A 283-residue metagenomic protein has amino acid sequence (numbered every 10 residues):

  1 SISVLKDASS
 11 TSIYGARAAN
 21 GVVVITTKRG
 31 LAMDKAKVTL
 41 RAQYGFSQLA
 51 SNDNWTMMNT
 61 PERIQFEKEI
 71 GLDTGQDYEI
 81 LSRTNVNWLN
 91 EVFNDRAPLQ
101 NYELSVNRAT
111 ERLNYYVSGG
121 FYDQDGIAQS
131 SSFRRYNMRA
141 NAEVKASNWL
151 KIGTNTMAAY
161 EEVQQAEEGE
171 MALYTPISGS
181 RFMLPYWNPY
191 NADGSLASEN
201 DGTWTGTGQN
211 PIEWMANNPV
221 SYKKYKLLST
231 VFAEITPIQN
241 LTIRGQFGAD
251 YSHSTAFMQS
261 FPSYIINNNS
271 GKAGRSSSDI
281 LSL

Functional and structural regions predicted by a protein language model:
S1-T39, L99-N101, N114, G120-D125: A beta-strand signature from Gram-negative outer-membrane beta-barrel systems, especially the internal plug domain
S10-T11, W88-F93: Short, P/G- and charge-enriched loop/turn segments at secondary-structure junctions
A18, A97-L99, R135, K224-K226: Short, surface-exposed loop/turn motifs at beta-strand boundaries within globular domains
T27, L104-R108, M138-V144, S229-I235: Residues on the lipid-exposed face of transmembrane beta-strands in outer-membrane beta-barrel proteins
A32-N85, I127-S131, N137, N141-L228 (+1 more regions): Surface-exposed loop/interface segments of Gram-negative outer-membrane beta-barrel transport/assembly proteins
N52-N54, I64, V92-R96, V106-T110: Outer-membrane beta-barrel initiation region
L99, T110-E111, K145-S147, T236-I238: Outer-membrane beta-barrel channels and translocator barrels
E111-Y115, A256: Short coil-to-beta-strand
